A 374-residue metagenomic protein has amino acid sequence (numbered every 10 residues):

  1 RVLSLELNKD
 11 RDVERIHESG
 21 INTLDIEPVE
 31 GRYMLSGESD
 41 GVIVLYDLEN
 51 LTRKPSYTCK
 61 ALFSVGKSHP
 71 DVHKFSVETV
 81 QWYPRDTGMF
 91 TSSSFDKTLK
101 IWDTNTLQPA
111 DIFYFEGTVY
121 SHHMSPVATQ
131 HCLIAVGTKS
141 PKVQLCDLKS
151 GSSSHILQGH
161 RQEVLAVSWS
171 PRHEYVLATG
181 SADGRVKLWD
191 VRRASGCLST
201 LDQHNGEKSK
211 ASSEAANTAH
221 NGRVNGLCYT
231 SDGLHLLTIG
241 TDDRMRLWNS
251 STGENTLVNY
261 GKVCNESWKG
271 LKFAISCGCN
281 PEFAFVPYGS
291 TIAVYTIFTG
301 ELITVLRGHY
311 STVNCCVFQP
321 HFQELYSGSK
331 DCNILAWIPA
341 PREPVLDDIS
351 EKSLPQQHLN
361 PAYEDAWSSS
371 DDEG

Functional and structural regions predicted by a protein language model:
R1-L45, E49-T52, L346-G374: Intrinsically disordered terminal extensions that flank WD40 beta-propeller domains in eukaryotic WD-repeat scaffold
R1-V2, G206-K208, N255-K272, C277-E282 (+3 more regions): Terminal intrinsically disordered, low-complexity extensions flanking WD-repeat/beta-propeller proteins
V2-K9, L45-K74, R85-T87, T98-L133 (+6 more regions): Per-blade loop-tip surfaces of WD-repeat and WD-like beta-propellers in eukaryotic adaptors/scaffolds
I21, V77, G222-G226, G270-A274: Signature of short aromatic-glycine-proline-rich micro-motifs recurring in repeat-based ectodomains
D25-G31, Q81-T87, H123-H131, S150 (+5 more regions): Loop/turn segments within WD40 beta-propeller blades
G37-D40, S92-D96, V136-S140, T179-D183 (+4 more regions): Conserved strand-to-loop turn within each blade of WD40 beta-propeller repeats
S93, L165, W169, G180-A182 (+5 more regions): Internal, well-ordered interaction modules that form the hydrophobic cores of assembly/scaffold domains in eukaryotic
R223-S250: Long, well-ordered mid-to-C-terminal structural blocks that present hydrophobic/aromatic surfaces
